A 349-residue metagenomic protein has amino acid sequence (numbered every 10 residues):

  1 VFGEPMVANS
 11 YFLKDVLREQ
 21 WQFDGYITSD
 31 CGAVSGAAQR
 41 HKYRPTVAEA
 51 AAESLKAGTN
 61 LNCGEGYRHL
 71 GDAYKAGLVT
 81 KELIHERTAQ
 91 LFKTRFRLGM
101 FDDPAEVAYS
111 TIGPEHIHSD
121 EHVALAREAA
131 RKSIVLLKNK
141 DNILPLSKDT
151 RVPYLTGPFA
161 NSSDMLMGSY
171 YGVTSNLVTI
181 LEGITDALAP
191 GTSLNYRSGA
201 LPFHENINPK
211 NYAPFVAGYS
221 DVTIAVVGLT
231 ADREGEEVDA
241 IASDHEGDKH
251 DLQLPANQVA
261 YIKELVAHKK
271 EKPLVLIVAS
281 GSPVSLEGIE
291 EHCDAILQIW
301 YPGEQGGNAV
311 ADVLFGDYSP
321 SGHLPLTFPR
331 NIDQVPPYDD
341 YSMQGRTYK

Functional and structural regions predicted by a protein language model:
G3-A8, K14-Q22, T28-C31, S35-Q39 (+4 more regions): C-terminal non-catalytic regions of proteins with extracellular/luminal or membrane-system context
D24-Y26, N60-L61: Structural preference for beta-strand elements that scaffold enzyme active sites
H41-E49: Active-site-adjacent loop and "lid" segments of alpha/beta metabolic enzymes
L55-N62, Y74: Mobile "lid/hinge" segments at catalytic clefts and subdomain interfaces of large enzymes
H85: Active-site core of glycosidic bond-cleaving carbohydrate-active enzymes
A89, K93-E115: Conserved, charged catalytic cores of large soluble enzymes
